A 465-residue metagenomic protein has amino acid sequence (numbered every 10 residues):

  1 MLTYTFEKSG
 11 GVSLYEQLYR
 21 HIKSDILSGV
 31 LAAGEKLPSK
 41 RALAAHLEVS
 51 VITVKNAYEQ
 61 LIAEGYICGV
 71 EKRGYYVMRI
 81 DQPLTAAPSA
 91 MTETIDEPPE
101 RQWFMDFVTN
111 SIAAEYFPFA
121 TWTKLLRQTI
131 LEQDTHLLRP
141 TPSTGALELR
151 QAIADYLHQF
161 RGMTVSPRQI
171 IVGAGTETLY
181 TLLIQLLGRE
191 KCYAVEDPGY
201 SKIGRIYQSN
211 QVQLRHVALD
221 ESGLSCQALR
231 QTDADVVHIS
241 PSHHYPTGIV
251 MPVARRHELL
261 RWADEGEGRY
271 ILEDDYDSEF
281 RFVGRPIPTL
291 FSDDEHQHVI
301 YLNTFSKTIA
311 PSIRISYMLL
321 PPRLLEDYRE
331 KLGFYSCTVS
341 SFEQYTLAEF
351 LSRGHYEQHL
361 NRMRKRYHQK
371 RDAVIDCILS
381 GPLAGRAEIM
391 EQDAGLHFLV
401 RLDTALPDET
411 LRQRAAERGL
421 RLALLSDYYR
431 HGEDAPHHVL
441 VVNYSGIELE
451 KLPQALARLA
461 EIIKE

Functional and structural regions predicted by a protein language model:
M1-T129, L138, R323, G333-S340 (+9 more regions): N-terminal basic, amphipathic alpha-helical segments
K72, S292-D327: Active-site PLP attachment segment
I112, S242-H244, K307: Short glycine-rich anion-binding loops that position phosphate/pyrophosphate groups of nucleotides and phosphorylated
H136-G268, S278-E279, R285-D294, Y367: Conserved core of the PLP fold type I
I170, R269, V299, A387 (+1 more regions): Short, conserved active-site loop motifs that form the nucleotide-linked donor/cofactor pocket
D274-D275: Walker B catalytic acidic pair
